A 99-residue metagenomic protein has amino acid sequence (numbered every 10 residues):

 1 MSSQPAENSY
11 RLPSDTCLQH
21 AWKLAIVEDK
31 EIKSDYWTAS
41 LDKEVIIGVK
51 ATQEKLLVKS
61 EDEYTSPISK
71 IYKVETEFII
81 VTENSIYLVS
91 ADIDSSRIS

Functional and structural regions predicted by a protein language model:
M1-E77, E83, D92-S99: N-terminal non-globular leader segments, chiefly Sec-dependent signal peptides
Y87-L88: Short, isolated positions in well-ordered beta-strands
